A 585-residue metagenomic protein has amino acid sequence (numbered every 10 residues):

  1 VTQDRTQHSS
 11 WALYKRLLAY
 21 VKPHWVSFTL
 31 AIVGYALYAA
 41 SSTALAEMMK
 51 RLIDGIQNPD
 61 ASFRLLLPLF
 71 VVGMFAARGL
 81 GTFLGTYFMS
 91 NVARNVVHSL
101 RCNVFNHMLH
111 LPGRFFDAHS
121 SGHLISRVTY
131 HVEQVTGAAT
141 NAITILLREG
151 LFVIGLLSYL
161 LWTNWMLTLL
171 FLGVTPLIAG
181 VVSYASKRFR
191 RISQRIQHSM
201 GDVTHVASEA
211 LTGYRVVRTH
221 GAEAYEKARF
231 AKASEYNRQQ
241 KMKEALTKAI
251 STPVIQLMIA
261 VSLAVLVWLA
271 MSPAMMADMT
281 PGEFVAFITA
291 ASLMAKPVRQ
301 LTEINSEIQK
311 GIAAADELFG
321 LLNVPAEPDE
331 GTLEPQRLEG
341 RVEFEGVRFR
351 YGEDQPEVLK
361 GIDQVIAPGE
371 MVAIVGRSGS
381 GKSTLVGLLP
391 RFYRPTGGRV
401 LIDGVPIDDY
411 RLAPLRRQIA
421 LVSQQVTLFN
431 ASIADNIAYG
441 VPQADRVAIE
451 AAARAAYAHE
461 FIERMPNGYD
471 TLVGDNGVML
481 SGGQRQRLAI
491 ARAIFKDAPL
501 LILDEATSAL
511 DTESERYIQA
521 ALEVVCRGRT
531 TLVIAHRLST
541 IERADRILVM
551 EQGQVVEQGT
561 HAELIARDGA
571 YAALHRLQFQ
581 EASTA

Functional and structural regions predicted by a protein language model:
V1-S42, G55-V71, G85-M89, A93 (+8 more regions): Membrane-integrated ABC transporters
T2-Q7, R94, C102-S126, Y130-V132 (+6 more regions): Short intracellular "coupling" helices and adjacent cytoplasmic loop segments at the cytosolic face of multi-pass
K15, V26-E47, R51, L67 (+7 more regions): Alpha-helical segments in transporter systems
P23, G113-R114, Y130-A139, I143 (+9 more regions): An intracellular "coupling" helix at the cytosolic face of ABC transporter transmembrane type-1 domains
P23, S27-L37, T144-R195, L266-M279 (+1 more regions): Transmembrane helices of ABC transporter permease
V71-R78, T82, T175-S183, K248-S262 (+2 more regions): Hydrophobic alpha-helical segments in the permease module
A222, L246, L293-L321: Cytosolic ends of transmembrane helices, especially the final helix of ABC transmembrane type-1 domains
Q336-A585: ABC-type nucleotide-binding domain
